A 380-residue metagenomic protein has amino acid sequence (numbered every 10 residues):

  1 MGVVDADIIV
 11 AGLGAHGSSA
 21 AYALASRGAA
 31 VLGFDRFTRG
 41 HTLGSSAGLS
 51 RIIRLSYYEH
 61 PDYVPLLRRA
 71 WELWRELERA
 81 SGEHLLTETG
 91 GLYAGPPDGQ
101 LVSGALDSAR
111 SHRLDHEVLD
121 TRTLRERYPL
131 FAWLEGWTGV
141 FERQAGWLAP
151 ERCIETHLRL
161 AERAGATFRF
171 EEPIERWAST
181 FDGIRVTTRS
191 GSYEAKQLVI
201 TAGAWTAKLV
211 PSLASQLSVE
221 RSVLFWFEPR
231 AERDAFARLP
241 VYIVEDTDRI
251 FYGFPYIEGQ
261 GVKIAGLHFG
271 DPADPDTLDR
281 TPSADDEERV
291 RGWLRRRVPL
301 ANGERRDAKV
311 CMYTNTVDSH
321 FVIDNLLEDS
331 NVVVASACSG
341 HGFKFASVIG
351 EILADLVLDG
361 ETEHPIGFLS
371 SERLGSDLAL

Functional and structural regions predicted by a protein language model:
G2-H16, L32: Beta1/beta-strand and adjacent pyrophosphate-binding region of the FAD-binding site in flavoprotein oxidoreductases
V4-A6, T188-Q197: Core beta-strand elements of the Rossmann-like FAD/NAD(P) dinucleotide-binding domain in flavoenzyme oxidoreductases
H16, Y22-R27, G82-T87, S192-Y193 (+2 more regions): Active-site substrate-recognition segment that forms the wall of the catalytic cavity or substrate channel
A25-S46: Glycine-rich FAD pyrophosphate-binding loop
S50-R127, W137, I250-F251: Dinucleotide-binding Rossmann-like beta1-alpha1 core, especially the glycine-rich loop that anchors the ADP
E76, P96-F170, R176-D182: Flavin (FAD/FMN) cofactor-binding and adjacent substrate-gating region of FAD-dependent oxidoreductase domains
E175-Y193: Conserved beta-strand-loop-beta-strand element in the redox core of flavoprotein oxidoreductases
G292-L380: C-terminal catalytic lobe of FAD-dependent flavoproteins
